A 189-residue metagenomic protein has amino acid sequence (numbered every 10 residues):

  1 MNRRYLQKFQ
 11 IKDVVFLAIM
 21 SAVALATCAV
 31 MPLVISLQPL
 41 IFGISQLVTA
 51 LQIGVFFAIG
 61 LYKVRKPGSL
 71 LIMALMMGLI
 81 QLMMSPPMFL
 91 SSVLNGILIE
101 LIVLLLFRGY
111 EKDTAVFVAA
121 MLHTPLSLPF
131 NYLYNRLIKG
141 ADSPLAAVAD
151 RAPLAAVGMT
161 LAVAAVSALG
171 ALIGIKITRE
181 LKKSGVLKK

Functional and structural regions predicted by a protein language model:
N2-G68: Hydrophobic transmembrane alpha-helices
R4-I11, L105-T114: Membrane-interface helix-boundary motifs at transmembrane edges
I11-M20, S45, T49, G68-M73 (+6 more regions): Alpha-helical transmembrane segments of integral membrane proteins
M20-C28, P32, I53, F57 (+5 more regions): Alpha-helical transmembrane segments of multipass membrane proteins
V34-G43, L105-E111, R179-L187: Membrane interface segments of multi-pass transport proteins and intramembrane proteases
G43-I102: Alpha-helical membrane segments and adjacent membrane-interface helices in multi-pass membrane proteins
P86, T114-K189: Membrane-embedded alpha-helical hairpins and interfacial helices in multi-pass inner-membrane proteins
